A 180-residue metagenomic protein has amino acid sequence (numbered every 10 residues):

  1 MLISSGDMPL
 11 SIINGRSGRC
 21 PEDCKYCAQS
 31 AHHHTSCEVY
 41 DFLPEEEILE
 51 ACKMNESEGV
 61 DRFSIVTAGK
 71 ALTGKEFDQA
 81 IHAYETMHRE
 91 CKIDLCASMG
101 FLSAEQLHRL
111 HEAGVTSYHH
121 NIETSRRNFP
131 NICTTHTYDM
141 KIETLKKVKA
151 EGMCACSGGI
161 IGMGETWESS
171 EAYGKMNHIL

Functional and structural regions predicted by a protein language model:
M1-L2, C133: Generic secondary-structure transition motif, activating predominantly at the C-termini of alpha-helices
L2-H33, Y40-S64: N-terminal pre-triad scaffold of radical SAM enzymes
H32-M54, E58, V66-M153, I160-L180: Conserved non-cysteine loop/helix-boundary elements of the Radical SAM core domain that shape
